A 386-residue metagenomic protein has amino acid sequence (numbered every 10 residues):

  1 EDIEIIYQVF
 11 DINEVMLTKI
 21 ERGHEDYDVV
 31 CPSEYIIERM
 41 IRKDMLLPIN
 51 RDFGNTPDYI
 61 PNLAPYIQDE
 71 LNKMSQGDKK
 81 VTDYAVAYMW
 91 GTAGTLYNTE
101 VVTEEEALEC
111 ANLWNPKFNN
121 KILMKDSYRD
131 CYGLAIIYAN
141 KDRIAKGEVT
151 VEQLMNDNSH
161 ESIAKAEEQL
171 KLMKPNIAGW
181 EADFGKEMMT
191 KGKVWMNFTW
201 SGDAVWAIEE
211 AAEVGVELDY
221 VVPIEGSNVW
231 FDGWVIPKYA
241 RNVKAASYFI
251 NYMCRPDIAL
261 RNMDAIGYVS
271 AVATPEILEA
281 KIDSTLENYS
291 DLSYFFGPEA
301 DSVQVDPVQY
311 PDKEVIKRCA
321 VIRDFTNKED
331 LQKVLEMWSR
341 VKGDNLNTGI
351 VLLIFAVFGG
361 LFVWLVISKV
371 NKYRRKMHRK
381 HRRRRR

Functional and structural regions predicted by a protein language model:
E1-K43, L346-G349: Early extracytoplasmic/lumenal segment of secretory-pathway proteins
D2-E4, E25-D28, F118-I122, P175-N176 (+3 more regions): Loop/turn elements at helix/coil->beta-strand transitions in domains of secreted/extracellular proteins
F10, Y35, Y88-W90, C110-W114 (+4 more regions): Tryptophan-centric aromatic hotspots in well-structured domains and transmembrane helices
E14-T18, E38, A111, A164 (+8 more regions): Solvent-exposed, polar/charged alpha-helical surfaces in well-ordered, non-transmembrane soluble domains, broadly
S33-K193, A207: Extracytoplasmic ligand-binding site segments that recognize negatively charged/polar headgroups
P175-Y239: Extracytoplasmic/periplasmic substrate-binding proteins
P237-I316: Mature extracytoplasmic/periplasmic domains
S302-R386: Conserved C-terminal helix/tail region of periplasmic/extracytoplasmic solute-binding proteins
